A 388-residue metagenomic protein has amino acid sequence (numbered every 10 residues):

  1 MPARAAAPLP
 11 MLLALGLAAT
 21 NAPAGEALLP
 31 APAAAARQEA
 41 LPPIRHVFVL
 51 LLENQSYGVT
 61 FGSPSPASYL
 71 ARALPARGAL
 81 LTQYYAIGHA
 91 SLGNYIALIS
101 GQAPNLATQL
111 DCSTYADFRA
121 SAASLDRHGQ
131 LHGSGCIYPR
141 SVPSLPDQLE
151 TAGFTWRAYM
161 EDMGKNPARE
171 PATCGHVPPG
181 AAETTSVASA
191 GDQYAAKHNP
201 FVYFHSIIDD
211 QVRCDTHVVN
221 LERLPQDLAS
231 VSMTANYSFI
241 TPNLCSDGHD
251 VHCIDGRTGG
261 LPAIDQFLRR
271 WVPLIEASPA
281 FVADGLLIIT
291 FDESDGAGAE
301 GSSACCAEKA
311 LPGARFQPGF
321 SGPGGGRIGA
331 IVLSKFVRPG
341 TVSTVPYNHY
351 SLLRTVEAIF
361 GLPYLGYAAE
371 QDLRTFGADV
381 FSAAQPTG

Functional and structural regions predicted by a protein language model:
M1-L9: Bacterial N-terminal signal peptides that target proteins for export
P8-A18: Bacterial N-terminal signal peptides
G25-G388: N-terminal pro-sequences and low-complexity stem/linker regions of secreted or lumenal proteins
